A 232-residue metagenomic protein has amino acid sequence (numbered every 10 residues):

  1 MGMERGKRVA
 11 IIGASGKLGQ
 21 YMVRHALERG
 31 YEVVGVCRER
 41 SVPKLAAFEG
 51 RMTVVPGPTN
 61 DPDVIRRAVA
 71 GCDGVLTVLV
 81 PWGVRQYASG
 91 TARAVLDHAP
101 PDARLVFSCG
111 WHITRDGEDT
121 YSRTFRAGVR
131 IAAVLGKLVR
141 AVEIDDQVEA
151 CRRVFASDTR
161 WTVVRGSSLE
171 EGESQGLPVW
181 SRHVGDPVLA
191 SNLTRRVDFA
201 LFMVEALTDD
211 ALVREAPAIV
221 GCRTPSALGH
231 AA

Functional and structural regions predicted by a protein language model:
K7-R29: N-terminal Rossmann NAD(P)H-binding glycine-rich loop of SDR-like oxidoreductase domains
V36-R40, P58-T59: N-terminal Rossmann-fold cofactor-binding loop
T53-C72: Conserved Rossmann-fold cofactor-binding substructure of NAD(P)-dependent oxidoreductases
G71, V75-T114, E149-A150: NAD(P)-cofactor binding segment of oxidoreductase domains
Y87-S89, D145-D146, A190-V204, E215: Substrate-positioning beta->alpha
R115-D119, S157, E171-W180, A206-E215: Glycine/proline-rich active-site loop of Rossmann-fold NAD(P)-dependent oxidoreductases
C151-G172: Conserved beta-loop-beta element that borders a ligand/cofactor-binding pocket
W161, A206-G229: Core catalytic loop region at the nicotinamide-binding pocket of NAD(P)H-dependent oxidoreductases
